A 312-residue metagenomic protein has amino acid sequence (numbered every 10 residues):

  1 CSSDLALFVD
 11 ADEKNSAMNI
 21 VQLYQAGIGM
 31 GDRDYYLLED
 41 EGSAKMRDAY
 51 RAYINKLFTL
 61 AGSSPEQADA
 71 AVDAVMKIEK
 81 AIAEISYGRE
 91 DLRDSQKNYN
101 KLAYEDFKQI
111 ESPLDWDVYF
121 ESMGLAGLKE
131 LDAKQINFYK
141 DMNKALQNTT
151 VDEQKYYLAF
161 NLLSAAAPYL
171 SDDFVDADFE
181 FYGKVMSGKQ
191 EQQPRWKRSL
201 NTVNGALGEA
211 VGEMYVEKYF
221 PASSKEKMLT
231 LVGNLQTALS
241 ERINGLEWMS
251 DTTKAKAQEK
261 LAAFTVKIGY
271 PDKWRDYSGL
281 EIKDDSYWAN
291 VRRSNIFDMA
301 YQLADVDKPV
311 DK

Functional and structural regions predicted by a protein language model:
C1-T230, N234: Noncatalytic, helix-rich "gating/capping" subdomain that lines the substrate-entry/channel surface of large enzyme
I110-P113, D132-I136, Q193, K197-L200 (+2 more regions): Intrinsically disordered, low-complexity linker/terminal regions across diverse proteins
